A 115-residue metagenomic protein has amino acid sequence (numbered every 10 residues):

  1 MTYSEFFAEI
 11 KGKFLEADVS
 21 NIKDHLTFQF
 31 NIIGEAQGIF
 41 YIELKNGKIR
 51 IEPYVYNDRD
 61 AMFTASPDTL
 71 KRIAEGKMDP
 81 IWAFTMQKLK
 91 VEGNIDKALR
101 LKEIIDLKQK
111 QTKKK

Functional and structural regions predicted by a protein language model:
M1-K115: Feature captures hydrophobic
